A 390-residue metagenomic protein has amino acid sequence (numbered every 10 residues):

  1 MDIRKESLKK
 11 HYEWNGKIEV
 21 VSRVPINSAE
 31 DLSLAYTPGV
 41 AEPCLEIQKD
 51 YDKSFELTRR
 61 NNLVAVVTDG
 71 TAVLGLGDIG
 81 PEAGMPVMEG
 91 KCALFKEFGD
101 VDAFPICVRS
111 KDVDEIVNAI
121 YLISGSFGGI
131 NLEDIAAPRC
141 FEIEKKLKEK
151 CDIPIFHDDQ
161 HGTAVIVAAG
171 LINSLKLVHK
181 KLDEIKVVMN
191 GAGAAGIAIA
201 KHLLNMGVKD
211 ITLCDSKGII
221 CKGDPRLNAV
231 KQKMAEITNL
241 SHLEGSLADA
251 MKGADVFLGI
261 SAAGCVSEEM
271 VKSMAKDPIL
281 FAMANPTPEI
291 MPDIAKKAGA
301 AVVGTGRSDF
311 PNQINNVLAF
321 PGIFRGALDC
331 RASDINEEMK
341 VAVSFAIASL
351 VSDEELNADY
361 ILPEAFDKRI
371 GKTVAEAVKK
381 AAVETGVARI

Functional and structural regions predicted by a protein language model:
M1-I155, A381, T385-R389: N-terminal ligand-binding/catalytic initiation module
Y12, F55-R60, K96-E97, L122-S124 (+8 more regions): Solvent-exposed alpha-helices and their adjacent loops that cap or buttress functional pockets in soluble metabolic
L74, I79-G99, H157, H161 (+1 more regions): Glycine-rich phosphate/diphosphate-binding loop of Rossmann-like nucleotide-binding domains
P105, N131-D134, I155-D158, M189 (+5 more regions): General beta-strand structural signal in soluble alpha/beta enzymes
K150-I166, L280-N285: Short, acidic/small-residue loops that bind anionic groups at enzyme active sites
D158-D159, A282-I390: Adenosine-phosphate binding glycine-rich loop
Q232-A301, R307-D309: Rossmann-like adenosine-cofactor binding region
